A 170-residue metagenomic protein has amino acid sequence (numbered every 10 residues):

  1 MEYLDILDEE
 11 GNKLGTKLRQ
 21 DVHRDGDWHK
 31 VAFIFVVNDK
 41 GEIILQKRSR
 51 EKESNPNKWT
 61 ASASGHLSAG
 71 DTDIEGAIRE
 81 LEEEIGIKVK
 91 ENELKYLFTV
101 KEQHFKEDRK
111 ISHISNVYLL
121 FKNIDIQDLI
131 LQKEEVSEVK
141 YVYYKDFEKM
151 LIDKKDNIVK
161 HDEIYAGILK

Functional and structural regions predicted by a protein language model:
M1-F33, V37-K40: Acidic, metal-coordinating catalytic segment for phosphate/diphosphate chemistry, firing primarily on the Nudix
N12, E75, R79, E83 (+1 more regions): Replace "anionic and nucleotidyl ligands
N12-K17, G41-K47, Q127-L131: Short, well-ordered strand-loop elements centered on a beta-strand within folded domains, enriched for acidic residues
L18-Q20, N57, A69, Y96-K101 (+2 more regions): Nudix hydrolase/Nudix homology domain
F33-A63: A glycine-rich, hydrophobic loop/mini-helix early in the fold
L45, S62-K95: The catalytic Nudix box helix
R50-K52, H66-S68, Q103: A short acidic, glycine/proline-enriched capping/turn motif at secondary-structure boundaries, especially helix N-cap
